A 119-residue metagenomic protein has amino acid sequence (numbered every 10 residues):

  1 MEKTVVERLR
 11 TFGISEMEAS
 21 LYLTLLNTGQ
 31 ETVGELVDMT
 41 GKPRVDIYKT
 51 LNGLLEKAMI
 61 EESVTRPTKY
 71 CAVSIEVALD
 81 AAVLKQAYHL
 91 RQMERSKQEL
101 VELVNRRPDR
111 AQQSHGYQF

Functional and structural regions predicted by a protein language model:
K3-E18, T32, V64-K85: Short, cationic-aromatic polyanion-contact patches
L21-L25: Short alpha-helical "packing" element that flanks the helix-turn-helix/winged-helix DNA-binding module
L26-T32: Short capping segments at the starts of secondary-structure elements
V33-G34, V45: Residues within helix-turn-helix
E35-T40: A short acidic, leucine-rich amphipathic alpha-helix
G41-G53: Short amphipathic alpha-helical interaction segments
L55-S63: A short, conserved structural fragment
D80-F119: Amphipathic alpha-helical dimerization/coiled-coil segments that flank or bridge DNA-binding/regulatory modules
